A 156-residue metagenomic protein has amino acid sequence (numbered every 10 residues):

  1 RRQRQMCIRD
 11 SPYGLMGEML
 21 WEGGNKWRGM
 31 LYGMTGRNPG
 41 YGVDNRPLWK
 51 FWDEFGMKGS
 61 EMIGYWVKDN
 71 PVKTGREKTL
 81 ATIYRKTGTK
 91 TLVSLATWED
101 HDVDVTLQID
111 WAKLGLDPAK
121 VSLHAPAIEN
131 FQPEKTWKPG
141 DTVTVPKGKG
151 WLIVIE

Functional and structural regions predicted by a protein language model:
R1-Q5, R9-A119: Active-site-proximal substrate-binding groove within the catalytic cores of carbohydrate-active enzymes
S94-L95, H124, I153-V154: Conserved active-site loop/cleft motifs that coordinate metal ions or position small ligands
H101-V103, E129-E134, W151: Short, surface-exposed beta-strand/loop "edge" segments at domain boundaries and coil↔beta transitions
Q108-A112, D117, H124-P126, P146 (+1 more regions): A structural detector for beta-sheet-dominated domains
V121-D141: Solvent-exposed beta-strand/loop surfaces of large extracellular or lumenal domains
E134-E156: C-terminal beta-strand-rich structural cap/linker in extracellular carbohydrate-active enzymes
